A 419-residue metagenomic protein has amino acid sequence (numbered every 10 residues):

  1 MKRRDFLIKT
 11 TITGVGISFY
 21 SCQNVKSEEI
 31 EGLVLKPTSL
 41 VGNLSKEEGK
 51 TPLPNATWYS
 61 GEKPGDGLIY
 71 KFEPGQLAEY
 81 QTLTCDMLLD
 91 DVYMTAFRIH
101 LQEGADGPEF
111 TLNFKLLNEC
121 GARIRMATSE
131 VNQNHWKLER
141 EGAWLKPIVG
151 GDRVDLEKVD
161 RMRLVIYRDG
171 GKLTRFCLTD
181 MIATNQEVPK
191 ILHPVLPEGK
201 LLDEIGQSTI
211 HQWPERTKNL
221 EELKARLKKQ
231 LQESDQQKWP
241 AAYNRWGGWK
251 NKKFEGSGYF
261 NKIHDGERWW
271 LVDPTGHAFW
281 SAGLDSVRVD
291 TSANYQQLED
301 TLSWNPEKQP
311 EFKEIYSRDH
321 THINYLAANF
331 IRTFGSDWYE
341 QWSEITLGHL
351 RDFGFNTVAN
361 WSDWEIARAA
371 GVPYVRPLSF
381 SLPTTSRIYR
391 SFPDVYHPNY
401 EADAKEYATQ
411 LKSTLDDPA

Functional and structural regions predicted by a protein language model:
D5-N24: N-terminal export signals
E28-G49: Extracellular carbohydrate-recognition regions
L44-G65: Short carbohydrate-recognition loop motifs
W58-V149, T174: Extracellular ligand-binding interfaces
V154-L164: Noncatalytic modules at the cell exterior or secretory-pathway interfaces, chiefly beta-strand-rich lectin/adhesion
M162-L164, F176-A183: Extracellular beta-strand elements of beta-rich domains used for carbohydrate recognition/degradation or cell-matrix
L164-G171: Short beta-strand-plus-loop segments that form exposed binding edges in beta-rich domains
Q212-R368, T385-P418: Active-site-adjacent substrate/metal-binding segments within catalytic domains of carbohydrate-active enzymes
